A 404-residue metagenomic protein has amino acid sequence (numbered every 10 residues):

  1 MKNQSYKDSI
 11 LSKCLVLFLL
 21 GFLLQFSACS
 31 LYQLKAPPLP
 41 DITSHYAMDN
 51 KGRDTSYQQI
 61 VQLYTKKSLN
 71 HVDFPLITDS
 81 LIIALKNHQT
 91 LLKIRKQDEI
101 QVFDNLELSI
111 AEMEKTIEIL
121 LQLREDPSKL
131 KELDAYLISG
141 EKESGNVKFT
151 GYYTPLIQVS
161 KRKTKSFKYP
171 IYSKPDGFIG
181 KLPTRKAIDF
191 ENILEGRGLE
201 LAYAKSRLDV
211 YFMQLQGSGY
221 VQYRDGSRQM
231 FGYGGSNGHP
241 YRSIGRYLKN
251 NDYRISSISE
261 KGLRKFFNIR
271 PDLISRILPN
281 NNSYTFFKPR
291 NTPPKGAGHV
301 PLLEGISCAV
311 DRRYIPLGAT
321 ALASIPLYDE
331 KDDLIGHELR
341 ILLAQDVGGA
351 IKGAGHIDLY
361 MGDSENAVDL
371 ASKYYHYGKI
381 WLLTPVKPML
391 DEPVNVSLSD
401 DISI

Functional and structural regions predicted by a protein language model:
Q4-L15: Bacterial N-terminal signal peptides that target proteins for export
C14-S27: Bacterial N-terminal signal peptides
C29-I404: Solvent-exposed, well-ordered loop and adjacent helix/strand elements within mature globular domains that form
